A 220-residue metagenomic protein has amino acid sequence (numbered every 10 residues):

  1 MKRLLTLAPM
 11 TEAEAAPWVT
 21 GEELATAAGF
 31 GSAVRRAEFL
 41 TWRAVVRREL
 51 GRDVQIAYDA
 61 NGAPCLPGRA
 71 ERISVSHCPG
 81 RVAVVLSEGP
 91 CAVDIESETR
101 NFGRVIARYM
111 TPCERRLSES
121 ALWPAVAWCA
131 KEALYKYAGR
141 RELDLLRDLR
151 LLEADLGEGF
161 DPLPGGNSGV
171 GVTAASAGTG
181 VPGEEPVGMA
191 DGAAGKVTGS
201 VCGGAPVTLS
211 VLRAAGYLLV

Functional and structural regions predicted by a protein language model:
M1-V220: Core catalytic alpha/beta fold that binds nucleotide/phospho-ligands
